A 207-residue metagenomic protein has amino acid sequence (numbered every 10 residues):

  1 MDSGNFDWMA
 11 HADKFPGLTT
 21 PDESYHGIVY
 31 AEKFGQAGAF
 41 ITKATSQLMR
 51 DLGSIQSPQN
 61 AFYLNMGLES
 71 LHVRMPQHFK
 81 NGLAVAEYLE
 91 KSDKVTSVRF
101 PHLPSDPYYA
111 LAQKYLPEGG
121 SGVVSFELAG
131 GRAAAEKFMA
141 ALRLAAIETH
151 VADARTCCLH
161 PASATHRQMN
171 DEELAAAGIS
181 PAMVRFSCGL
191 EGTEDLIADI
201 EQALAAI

Functional and structural regions predicted by a protein language model:
M1-V123, E127-C157, A162: Active-site C-terminal subdomain of aminotransferase-like
R74, A133, A140-A141, T156-I207: PLP-dependent enzyme catalytic core of the Aspartate aminotransferase-like
